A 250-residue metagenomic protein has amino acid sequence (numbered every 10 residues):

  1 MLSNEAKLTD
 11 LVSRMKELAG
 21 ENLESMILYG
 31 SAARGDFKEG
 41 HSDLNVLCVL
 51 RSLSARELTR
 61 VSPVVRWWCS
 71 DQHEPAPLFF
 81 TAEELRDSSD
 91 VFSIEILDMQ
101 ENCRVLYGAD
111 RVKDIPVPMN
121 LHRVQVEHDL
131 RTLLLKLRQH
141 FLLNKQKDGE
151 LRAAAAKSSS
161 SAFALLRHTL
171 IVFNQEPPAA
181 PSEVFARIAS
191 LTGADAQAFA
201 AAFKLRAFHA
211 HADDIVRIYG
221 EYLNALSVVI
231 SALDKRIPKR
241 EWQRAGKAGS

Functional and structural regions predicted by a protein language model:
M1-I27: Helical scaffold of the NTase/Pol beta-like nucleotidyltransferase catalytic core
S3, L58, V64-K157, Q243-S250: Conserved NTP/Mg2+-binding pocket subregion across the NTase superfamily
N4, E57, I215-I218: Residue-level preference for long, well-ordered alpha-helices that form the structural scaffold of enzyme catalytic
D10-R14, R60-V64, E221: Long, highly charged amphipathic alpha-helices
M15, A19, W68, T169-L170 (+1 more regions): Broad structural signal for hydrophobic residues in well-ordered alpha-helices, predominantly aliphatic
I27-P63, E74-F80: Catalytic metal-binding acidic patch
P116-S250: Conserved nucleotidyltransferase catalytic core and NTase-mimicking acidic/glycine-rich helix/loop elements in nucleic
